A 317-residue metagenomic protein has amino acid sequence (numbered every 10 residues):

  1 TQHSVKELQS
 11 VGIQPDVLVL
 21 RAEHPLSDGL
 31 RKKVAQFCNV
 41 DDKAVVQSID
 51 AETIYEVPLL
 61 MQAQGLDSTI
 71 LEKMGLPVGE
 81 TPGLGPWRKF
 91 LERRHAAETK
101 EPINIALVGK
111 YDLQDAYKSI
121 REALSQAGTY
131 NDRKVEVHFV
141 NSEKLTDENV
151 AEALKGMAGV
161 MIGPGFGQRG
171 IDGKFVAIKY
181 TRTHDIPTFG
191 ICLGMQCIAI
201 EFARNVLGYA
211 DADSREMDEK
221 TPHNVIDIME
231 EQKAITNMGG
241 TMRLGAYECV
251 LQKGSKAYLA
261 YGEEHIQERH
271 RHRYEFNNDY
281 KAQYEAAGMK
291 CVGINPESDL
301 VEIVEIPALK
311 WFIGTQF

Functional and structural regions predicted by a protein language model:
T1-A308, Q316-F317: N-terminal beta1-alpha1 cap of cysteine-dependent amidohydrolase-like domains
